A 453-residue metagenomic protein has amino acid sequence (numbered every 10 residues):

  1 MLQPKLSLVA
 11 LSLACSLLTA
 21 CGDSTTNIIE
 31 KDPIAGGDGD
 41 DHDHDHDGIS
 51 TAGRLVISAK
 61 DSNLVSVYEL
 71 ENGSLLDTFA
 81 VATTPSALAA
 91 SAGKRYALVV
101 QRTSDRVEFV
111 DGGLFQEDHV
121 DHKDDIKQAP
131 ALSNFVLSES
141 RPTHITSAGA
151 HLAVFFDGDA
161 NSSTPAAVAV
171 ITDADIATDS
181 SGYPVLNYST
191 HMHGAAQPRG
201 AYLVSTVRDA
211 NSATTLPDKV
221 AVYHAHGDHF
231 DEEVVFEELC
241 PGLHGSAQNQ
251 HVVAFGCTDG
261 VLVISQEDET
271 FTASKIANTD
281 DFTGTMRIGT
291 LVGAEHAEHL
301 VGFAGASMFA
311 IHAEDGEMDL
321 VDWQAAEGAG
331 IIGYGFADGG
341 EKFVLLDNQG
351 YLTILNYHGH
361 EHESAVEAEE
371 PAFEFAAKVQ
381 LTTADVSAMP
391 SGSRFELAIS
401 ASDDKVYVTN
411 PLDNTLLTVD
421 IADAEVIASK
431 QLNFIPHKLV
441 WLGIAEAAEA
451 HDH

Functional and structural regions predicted by a protein language model:
L17-A20: C-terminal motif of bacterial Sec signal peptides marking the signal peptidase cleavage site
D41-H46, T83-Y96, A131-G149, V185-A201 (+5 more regions): Repeated scaffold domains used in trafficking and secretory/extracellular systems, primarily beta-propellers
D61-A167: Post-signal peptide N-terminal segment of secreted/secretory-pathway proteins
F109-K123, V170-T178, H226-G227, S265-F271 (+4 more regions): Short loop/turn segments immediately following beta-strands, especially the blade-tip and inter-blade linker loops
Q116-S138, D175-I176, S181-Y188, H229-C240 (+4 more regions): Surface-exposed loop and turn segments in beta-propeller and other repeat-based domains that flank or scaffold
D124-G256: Long, acidic/polar, low-complexity amphipathic helices and coiled-coil-like
A201-K342: Acidic, serine/threonine- and glycine-rich low-complexity intrinsically disordered segments that serve as flexible
A313-P411: Intrinsically disordered, low-complexity segments enriched in Gly and acidic/Ser/Thr residues that form flexible
